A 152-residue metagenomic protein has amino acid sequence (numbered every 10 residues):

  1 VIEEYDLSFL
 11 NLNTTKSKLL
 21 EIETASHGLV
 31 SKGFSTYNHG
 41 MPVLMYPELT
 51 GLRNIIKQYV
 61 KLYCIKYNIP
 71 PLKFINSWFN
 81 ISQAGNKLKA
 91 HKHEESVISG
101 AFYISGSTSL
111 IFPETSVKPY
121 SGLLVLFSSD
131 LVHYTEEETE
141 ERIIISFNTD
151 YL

Functional and structural regions predicted by a protein language model:
V1-I69: Non-heme Fe(II)/2-oxoglutarate
P71-E137, E141-L152: Catalytic core of non-heme Fe(II) oxygenases with the double-stranded beta-helix
